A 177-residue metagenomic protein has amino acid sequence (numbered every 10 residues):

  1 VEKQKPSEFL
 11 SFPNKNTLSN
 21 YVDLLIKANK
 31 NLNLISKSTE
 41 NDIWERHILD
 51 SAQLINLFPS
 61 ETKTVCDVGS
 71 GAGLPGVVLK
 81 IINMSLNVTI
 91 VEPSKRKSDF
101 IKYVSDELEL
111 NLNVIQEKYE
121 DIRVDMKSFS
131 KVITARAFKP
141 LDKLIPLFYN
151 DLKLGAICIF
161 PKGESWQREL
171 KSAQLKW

Functional and structural regions predicted by a protein language model:
V1-T62, R96-L110: Class I SAM-dependent transferase core
T39-D42, C66, T89-E92: Short coil/turn segments at secondary-structure boundaries
E61-G71: Conserved class I S-adenosyl-L-methionine
A72-S85: Conserved SAM-binding loop of SAM-dependent methyltransferases across substrates and taxa, primarily the Class I
T89-W177: S-adenosylmethionine
